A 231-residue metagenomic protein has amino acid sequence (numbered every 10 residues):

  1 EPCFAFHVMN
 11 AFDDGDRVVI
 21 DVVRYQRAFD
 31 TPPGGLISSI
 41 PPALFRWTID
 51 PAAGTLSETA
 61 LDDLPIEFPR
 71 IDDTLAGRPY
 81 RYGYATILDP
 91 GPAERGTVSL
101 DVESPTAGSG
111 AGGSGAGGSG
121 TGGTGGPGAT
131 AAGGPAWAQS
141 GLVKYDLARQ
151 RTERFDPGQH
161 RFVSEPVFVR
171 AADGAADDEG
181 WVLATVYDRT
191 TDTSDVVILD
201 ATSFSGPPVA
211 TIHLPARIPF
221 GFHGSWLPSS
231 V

Functional and structural regions predicted by a protein language model:
E1-G108, G126-V231: Beta-propeller domains
S109-P127: Long, intrinsically disordered low-complexity tandem-repeat segments
